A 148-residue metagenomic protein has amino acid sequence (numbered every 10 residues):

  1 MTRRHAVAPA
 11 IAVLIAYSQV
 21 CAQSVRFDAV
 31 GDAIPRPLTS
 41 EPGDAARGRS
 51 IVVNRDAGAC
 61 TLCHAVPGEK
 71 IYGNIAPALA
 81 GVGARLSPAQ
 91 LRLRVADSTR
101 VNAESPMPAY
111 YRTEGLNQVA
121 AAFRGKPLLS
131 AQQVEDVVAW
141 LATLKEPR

Functional and structural regions predicted by a protein language model:
M1-P9: Bacterial N-terminal signal peptides that target proteins for export
A8-Y17: Bacterial N-terminal signal peptides
Q19-A22: Sec/Tat signal peptide C-region and signal peptidase I cleavage site
S24-R55, R148: Electrostatic cytochrome c docking/interface patches
A46-S50, A89, L93, E135 (+1 more regions): Solvent-exposed, polar/charged alpha-helical surfaces in well-ordered, non-transmembrane soluble domains, broadly
R55-A59, P67, Q133: Short pre-active-site segment immediately N-terminal to redox-active cysteine/selenocysteine motifs in thiol-based
T61-R100, P106-A120: Gly/Gly-Pro-rich "capping" loops immediately C-terminal to redox-active cysteine motifs in periplasmic/lumenal
R112-R148: C-terminal capping alpha-helices of c-type cytochrome domains
